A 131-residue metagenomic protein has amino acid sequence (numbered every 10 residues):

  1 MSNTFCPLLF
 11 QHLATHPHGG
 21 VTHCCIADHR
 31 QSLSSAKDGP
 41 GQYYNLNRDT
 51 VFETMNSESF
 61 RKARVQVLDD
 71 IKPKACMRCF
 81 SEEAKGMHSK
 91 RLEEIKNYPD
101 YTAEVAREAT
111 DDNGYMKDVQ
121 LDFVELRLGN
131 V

Functional and structural regions predicted by a protein language model:
M1-P7: Short, basic/aromatic recognition patches
S2, G20-V21, K72-A75: Secretory pathway export signals and precursors
P7-L8, I26: Acidic, low-complexity/disordered tracts enriched in E/D and polar residues
L8-F10, T50: A conserved catalytic-core signature of glycosyltransferases
F10-G19, P73, D112-V131: N-terminal pre-triad scaffold of radical SAM enzymes
H23-S34, R78, E83-G86, K117-V131: Canonical Radical SAM [4Fe-4S] cluster-binding loop centered on the CxxxCxxC motif and its immediate flanking residues
I26-C79: C-terminal accessory region of radical SAM enzymes
I71-D122: Non-catalytic membrane-proximal stalk/linker segments that position and tether the catalytic domains
